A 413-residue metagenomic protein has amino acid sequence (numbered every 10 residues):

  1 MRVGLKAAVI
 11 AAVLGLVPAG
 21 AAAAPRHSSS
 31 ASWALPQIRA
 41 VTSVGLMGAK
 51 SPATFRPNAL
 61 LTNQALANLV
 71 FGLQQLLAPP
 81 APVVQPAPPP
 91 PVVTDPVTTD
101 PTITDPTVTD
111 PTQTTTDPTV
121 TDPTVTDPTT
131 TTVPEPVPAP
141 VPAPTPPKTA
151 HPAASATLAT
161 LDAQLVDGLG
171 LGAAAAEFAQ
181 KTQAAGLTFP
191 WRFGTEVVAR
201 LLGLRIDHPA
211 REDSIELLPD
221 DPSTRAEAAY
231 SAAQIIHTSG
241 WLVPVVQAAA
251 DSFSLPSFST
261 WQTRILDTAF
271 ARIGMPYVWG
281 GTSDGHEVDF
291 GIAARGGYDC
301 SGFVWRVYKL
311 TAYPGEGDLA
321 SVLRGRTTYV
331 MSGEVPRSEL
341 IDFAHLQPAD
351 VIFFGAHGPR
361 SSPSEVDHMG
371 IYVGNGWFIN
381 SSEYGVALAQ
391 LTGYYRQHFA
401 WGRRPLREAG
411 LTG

Functional and structural regions predicted by a protein language model:
M1-A8: Bacterial N-terminal signal peptides that target proteins for export
K6, G15-L35, G48-Q64, F71-T94 (+5 more regions): Feature responds to low-complexity, polar/acidic, surface-exposed segments characteristic of secreted/exported proteins
A21, H237-V278, H398-G413: Non-catalytic ligand/cofactor/substrate-binding and regulatory segments of enzyme domains
S43-L46, F71-P79, V166-A174, R200-L204 (+6 more regions): Sec-exported extracytoplasmic/periplasmic mature domains
A65, E227, A349-D350: Structural motif
P91-P136: Extracellular mucin-like PTS domains
S223, A228, Q234, A320-S332 (+2 more regions): Aromatic- and glycine-rich peptidoglycan recognition patches
V278-P348, P359: Catalytic cysteine-centered active-site loop
